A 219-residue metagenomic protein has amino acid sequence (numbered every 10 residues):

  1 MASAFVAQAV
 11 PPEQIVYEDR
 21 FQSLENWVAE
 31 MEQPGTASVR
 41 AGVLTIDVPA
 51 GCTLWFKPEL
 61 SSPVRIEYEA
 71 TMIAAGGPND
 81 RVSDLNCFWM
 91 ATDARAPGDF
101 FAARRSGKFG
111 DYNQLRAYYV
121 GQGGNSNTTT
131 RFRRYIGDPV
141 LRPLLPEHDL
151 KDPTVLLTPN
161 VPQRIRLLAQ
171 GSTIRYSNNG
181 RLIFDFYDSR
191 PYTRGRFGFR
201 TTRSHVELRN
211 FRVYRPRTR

Functional and structural regions predicted by a protein language model:
M1-S3: Sec-dependent N-terminal signal peptides
F5-R219: Extracellular glycan-recognition regions
